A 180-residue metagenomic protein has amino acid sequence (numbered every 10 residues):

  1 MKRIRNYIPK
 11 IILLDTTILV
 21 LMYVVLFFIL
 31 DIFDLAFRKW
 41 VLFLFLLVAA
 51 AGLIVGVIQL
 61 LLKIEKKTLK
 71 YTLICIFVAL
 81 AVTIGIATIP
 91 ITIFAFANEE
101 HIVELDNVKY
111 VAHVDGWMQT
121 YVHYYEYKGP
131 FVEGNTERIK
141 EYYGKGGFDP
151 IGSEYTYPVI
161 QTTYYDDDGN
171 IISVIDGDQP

Functional and structural regions predicted by a protein language model:
K2-I8, D34-L35, L60-L73: Membrane-interface helix-boundary motifs at transmembrane edges
K2-V24, E154-Q161: Membrane-associated alpha-helix detector
K10, D31-D34, K63-K67, A79 (+2 more regions): Short, flexible coil/linker elements and helix-boundary hinge sites characteristic of intrinsically disordered
I11-L62: Membrane-embedded alpha-helical segments of integral membrane proteins
V57, I93-F94, E104, H123-Y125: Generic hydrophobic, helix-prone segments enriched in Leu/Val/Ile
K67-F96: Internal/C-terminal transmembrane anchor helices
P90-A112: Alpha-helical transmembrane signal-anchor/signal-peptide segments
H113-P180: Extracytosolic and intramembrane catalytic regions of membrane-associated proteins in envelope/secretory systems
